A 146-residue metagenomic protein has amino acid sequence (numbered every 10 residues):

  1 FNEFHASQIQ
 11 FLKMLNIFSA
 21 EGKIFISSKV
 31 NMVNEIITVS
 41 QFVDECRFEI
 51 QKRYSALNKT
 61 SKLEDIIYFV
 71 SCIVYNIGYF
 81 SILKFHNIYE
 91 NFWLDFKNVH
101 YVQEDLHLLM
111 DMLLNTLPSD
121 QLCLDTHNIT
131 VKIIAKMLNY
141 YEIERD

Functional and structural regions predicted by a protein language model:
F1-S27: Post-HExxH zinc-binding segment in Zn-dependent metallohydrolases
N31-D146: Pan-zinc metallopeptidase signature
